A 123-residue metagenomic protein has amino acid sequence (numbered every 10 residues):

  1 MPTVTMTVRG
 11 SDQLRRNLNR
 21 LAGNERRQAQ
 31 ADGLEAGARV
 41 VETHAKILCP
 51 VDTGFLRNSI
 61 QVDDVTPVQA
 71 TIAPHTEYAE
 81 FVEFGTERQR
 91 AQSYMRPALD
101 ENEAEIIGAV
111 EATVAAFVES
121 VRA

Functional and structural regions predicted by a protein language model:
M1-A123: Short, Lys/Arg-rich flexible segments
